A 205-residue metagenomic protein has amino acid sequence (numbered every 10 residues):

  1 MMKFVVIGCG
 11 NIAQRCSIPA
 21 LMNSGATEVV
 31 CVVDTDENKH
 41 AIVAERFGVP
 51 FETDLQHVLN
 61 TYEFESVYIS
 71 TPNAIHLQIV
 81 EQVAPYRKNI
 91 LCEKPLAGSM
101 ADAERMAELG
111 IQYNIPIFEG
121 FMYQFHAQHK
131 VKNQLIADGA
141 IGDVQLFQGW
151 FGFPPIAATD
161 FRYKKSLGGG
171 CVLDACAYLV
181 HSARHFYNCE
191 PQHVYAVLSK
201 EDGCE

Functional and structural regions predicted by a protein language model:
M1-F47: N-terminal Rossmann-like dinucleotide-binding module
A13, T53, I69, L91-C92 (+2 more regions): Hydrophobic residues in well-ordered beta-strands that form the structural core
S24, T61-Y62, H126: Acidic-histidine catalytic/liganding microenvironments
T27-C31, E65-V67, G169-G170: Short active-site oxyanion
V49-L109: Beta-loop-alpha module in the N-terminal Rossmann-like domain of NAD(P)-dependent dehydrogenases, especially those
E104-M122, D143-L146: Rossmann-fold dehydrogenase core element
Y123-G203: Predominantly a Rossmann-like dinucleotide-binding segment in NAD(P)-dependent oxidoreductases
